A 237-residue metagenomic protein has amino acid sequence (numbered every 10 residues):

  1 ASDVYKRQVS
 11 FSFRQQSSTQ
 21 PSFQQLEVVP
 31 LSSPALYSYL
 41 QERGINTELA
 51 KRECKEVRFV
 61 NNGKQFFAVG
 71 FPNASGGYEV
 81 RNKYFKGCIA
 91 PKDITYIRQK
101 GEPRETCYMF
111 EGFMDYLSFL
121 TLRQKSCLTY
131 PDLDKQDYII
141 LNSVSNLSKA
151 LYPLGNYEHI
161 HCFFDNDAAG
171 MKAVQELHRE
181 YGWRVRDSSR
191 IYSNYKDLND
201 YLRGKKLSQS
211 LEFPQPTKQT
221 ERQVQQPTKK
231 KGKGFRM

Functional and structural regions predicted by a protein language model:
A1-Y5: Short, small-residue-biased leader/transition segments that mark boundaries at the very start of proteins
F11-I94, R98-K100, R236: Basic, glycine-enriched DNA-binding surface that flanks or lies within the catalytic cores of DNA
L40, E111, F119, C162 (+1 more regions): Terminal peptide-recognition signature
F59-P153: Phosphate-handling DNA/RNA-contact segment within nucleic-acid enzymes
R123-M237: TOPRIM fold recognition
